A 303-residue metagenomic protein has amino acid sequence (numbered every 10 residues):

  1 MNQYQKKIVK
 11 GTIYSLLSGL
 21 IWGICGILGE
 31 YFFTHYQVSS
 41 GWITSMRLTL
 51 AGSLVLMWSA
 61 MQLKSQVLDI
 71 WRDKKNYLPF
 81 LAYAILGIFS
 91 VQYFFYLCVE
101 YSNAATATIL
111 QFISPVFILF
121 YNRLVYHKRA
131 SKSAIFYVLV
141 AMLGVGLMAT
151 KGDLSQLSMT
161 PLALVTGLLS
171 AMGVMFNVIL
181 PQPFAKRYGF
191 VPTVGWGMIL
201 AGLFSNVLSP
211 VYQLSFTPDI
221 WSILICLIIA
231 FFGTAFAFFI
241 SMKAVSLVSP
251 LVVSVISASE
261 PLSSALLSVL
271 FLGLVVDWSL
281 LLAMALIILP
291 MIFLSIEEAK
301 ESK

Functional and structural regions predicted by a protein language model:
M1-L17, P115-M172, M284-K303: Juxtamembrane helix-loop boundary signature in multi-pass membrane transporters
M1-M46, Q156-P183, L203: Glycine-/small-residue-enriched transmembrane alpha-helix faces in small-molecule transporters and effluxers
G19, M46, Q92, T106-I113 (+2 more regions): Helix-helix packing/entry segments at the starts of transmembrane helices
I21, Q62-A105, L147, A230-V248: Specific transmembrane alpha-helical segments of multi-pass solute transporters/efflux pumps, especially DMT/EamA
I27-S39, V67-D69, L97-E100, A149-T160 (+2 more regions): Membrane-interface helix termini and inter-helical loops of multi-pass transporters
Y36-S90, F117-I118, M172-L180, V194-Q213 (+2 more regions): Transmembrane alpha-helices of multi-pass small-molecule transport proteins
W42-S53, F95-R129, A134, S170 (+1 more regions): Specific alpha-helical transmembrane segments that line the substrate/conduction pathway and gating interfaces
L48, A149-K151, S222, S257-K303: C-terminal-most transmembrane helix of multi-pass membrane proteins
